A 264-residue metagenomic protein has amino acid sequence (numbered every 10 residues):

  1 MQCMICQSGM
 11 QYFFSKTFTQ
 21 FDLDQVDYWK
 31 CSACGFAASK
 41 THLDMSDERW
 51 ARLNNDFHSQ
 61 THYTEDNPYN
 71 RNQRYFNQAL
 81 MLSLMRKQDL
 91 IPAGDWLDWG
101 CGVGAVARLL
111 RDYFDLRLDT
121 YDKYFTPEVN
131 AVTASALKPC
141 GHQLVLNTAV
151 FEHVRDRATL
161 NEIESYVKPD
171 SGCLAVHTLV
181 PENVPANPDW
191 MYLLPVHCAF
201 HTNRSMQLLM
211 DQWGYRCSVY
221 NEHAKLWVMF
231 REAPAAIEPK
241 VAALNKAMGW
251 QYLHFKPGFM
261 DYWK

Functional and structural regions predicted by a protein language model:
M1-L144, T148, R157-N161, K240-K264: Conserved N-terminal segment of class I S-adenosyl-L-methionine
I5, N203-K264: Rossmann-like AdoMet/SAM-dependent catalytic core
L110-R111, V167, M210: A generic structural signal for well-ordered alpha-helical segments
A149, H153, H197: Histidine-centered divalent metal-coordination motifs
A149, T178, N221: Active-site proximal loops enriched in glycine and acidic residues that flank catalytic Cys/His/Asp and coordinate
H153-Y166, T178: A short, conserved alpha-helix within the catalytic core of class I
V167-L174: Short glycine-dipeptide loop
V176-A199, R204-D211: Short, glycine-/aromatic-enriched active-site segment of Class I SAM-dependent methyltransferases
